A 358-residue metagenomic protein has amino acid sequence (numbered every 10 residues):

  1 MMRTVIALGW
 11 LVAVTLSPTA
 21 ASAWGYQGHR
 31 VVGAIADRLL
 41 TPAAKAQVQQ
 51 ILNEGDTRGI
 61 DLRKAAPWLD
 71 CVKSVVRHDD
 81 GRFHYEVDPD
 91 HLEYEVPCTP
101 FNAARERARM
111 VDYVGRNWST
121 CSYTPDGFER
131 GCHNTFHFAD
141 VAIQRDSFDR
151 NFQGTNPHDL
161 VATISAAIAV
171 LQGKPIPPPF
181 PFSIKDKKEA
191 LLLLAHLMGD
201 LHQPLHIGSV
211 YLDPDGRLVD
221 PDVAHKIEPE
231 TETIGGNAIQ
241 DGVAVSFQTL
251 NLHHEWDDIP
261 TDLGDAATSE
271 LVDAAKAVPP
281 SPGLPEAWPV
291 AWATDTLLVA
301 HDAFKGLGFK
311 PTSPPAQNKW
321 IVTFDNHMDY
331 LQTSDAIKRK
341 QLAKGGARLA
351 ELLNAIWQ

Functional and structural regions predicted by a protein language model:
M1-G9: Bacterial N-terminal signal peptides that target proteins for export
V12-T15: N-terminal export/membrane-targeting signals
P18-A20: N-terminal signal peptide c-region/cleavage motif recognized by signal peptidases
S22-A195, P204-Q358: N-terminal, motif-rich segments that launch catalysis or mediate targeting to/interaction with membranes, typified by
D200: N-terminal domain-start interaction segment
